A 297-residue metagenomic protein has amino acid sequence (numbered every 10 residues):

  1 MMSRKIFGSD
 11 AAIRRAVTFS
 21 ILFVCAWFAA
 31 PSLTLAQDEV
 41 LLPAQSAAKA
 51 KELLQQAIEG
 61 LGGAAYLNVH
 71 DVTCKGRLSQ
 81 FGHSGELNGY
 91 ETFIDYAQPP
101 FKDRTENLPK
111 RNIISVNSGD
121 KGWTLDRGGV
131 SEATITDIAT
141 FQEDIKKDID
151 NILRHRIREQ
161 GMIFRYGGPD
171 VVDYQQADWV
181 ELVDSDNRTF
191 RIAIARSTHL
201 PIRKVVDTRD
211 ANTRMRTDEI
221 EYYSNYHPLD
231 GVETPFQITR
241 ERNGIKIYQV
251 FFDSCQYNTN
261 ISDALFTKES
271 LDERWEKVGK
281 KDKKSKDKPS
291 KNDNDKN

Functional and structural regions predicted by a protein language model:
M1-R14: N-terminal secretory signal peptides that target proteins for export/translocation
A16-P31: Bacterial N-terminal signal peptides
A30-D38: Signal peptide processing junction and immediate N-terminal pro/mature segment of secreted/exported proteins
A36, R111, D173-K268: Gly/Pro-enriched, hydrophobic low-complexity segments that function as extracytoplasmic propeptides/linkers
Q37-S46, A57, E276-N297: Compositionally biased, proline/threonine/alanine/serine-rich low-complexity intrinsically disordered stretches
D38-E39, A44-Q45, K51-V130, G161-V171: N-terminal mature ectodomain segment of secretory-pathway/periplasmic proteins
W123-L153: Acidic/charged, solvent-exposed loop-and-adjacent secondary-structure segments enriched in E/D, K/R, S/T, and G/P
E143-E181, P201-K204: Short, conserved active-site entrance elements at the starts or edges of catalytic domains
